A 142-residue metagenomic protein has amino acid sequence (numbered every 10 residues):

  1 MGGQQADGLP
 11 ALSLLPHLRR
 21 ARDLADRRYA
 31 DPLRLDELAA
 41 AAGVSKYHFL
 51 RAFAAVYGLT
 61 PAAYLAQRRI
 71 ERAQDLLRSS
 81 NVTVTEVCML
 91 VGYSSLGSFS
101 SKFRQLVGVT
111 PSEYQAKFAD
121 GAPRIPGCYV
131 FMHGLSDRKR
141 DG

Functional and structural regions predicted by a protein language model:
M1-H48, A55, T60, R72-S101 (+1 more regions): Alpha-helical bundle regulatory/interaction domains
